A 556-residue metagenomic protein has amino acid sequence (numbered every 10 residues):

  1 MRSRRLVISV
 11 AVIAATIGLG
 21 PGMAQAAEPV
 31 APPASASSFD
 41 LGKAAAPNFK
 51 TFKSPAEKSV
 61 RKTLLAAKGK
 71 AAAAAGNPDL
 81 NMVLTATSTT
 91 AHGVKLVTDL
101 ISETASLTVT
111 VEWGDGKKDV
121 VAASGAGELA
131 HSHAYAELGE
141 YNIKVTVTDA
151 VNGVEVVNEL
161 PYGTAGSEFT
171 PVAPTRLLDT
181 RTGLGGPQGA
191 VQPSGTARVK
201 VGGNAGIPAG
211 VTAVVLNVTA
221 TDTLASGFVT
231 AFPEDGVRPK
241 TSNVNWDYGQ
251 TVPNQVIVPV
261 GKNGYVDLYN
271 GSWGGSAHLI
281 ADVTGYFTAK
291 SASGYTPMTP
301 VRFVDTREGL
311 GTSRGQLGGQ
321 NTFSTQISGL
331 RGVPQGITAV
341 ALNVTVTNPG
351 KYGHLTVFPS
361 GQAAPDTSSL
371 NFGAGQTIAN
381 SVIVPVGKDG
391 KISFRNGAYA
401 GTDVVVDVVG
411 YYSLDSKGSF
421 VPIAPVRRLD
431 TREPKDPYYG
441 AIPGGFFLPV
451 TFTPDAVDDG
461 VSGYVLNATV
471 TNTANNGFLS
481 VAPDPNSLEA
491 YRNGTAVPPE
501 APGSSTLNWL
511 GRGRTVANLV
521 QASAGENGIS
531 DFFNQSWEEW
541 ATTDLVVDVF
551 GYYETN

Functional and structural regions predicted by a protein language model:
M1-R2: N-terminal secretory signal peptides that target proteins for export/translocation
V7-S9, T16-G20, Q25-T89, G93-K95 (+4 more regions): Short edge beta-strands and adjacent beta->alpha junctions
D115-D119: Short, solvent-exposed loop/linker segments at beta-strand-coil boundaries, enriched for Pro/Gly and Ser/Thr
